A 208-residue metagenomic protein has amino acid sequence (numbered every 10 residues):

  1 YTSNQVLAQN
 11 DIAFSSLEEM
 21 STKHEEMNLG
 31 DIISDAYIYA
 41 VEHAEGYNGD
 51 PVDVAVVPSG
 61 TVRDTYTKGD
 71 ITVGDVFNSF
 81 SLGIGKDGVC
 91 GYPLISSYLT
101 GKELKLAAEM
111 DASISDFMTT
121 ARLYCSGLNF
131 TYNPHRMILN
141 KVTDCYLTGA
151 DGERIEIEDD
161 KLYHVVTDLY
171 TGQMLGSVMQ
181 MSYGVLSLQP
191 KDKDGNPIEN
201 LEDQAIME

Functional and structural regions predicted by a protein language model:
Y1-E208: Catalytic centers of hydrolytic enzymes
